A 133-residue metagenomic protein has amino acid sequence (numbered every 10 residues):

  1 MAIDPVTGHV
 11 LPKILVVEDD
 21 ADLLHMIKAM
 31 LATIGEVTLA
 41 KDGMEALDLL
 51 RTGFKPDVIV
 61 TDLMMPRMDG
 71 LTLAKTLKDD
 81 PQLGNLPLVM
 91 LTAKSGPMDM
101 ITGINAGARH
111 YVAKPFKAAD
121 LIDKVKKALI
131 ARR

Functional and structural regions predicted by a protein language model:
E18: Conserved acidic carboxylate
A21-L39: Two-component/phosphorelay signaling modules centered on CheY-like receiver
L39-V58: Acidic, metal-coordinating helix/loop segments flanking the phosphotransfer/catalytic sites of two-component signaling
M65: Receiver (REC) domain active-site loop signature in two-component systems and cognate sites in sensor histidine kinases
F116-K126: C-terminal output helix
